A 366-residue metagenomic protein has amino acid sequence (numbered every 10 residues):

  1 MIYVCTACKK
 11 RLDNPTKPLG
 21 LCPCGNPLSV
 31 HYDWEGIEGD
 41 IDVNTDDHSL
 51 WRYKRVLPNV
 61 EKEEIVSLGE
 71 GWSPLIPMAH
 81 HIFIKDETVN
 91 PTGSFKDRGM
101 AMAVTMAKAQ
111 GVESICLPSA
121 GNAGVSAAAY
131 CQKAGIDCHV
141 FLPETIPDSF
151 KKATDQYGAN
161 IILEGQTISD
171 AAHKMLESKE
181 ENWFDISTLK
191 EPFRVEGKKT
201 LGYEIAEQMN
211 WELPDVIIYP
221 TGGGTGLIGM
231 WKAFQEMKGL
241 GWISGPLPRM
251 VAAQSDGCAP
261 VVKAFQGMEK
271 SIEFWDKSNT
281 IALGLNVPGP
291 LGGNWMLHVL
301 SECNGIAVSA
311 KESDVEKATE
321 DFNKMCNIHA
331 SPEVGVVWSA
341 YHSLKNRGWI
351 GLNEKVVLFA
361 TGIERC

Functional and structural regions predicted by a protein language model:
M1-C366: PLP-dependent amino-acid enzyme catalytic core
